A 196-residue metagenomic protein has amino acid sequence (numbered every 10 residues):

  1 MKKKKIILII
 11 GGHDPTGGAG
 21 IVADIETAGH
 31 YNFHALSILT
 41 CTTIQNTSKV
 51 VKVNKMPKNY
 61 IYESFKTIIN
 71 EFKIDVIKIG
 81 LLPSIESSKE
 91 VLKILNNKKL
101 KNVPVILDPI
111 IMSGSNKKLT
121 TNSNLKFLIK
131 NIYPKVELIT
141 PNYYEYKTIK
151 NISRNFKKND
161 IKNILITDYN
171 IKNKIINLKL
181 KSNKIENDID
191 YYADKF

Functional and structural regions predicted by a protein language model:
K2-I10, N187-K195: Short, hydrophobic/aliphatic alpha-helical segments
K2-I9, I25-L107, I111-G114: Conserved N-terminal subdomain of the carbohydrate kinase-like
I10, Y31, I68-F72, K98 (+4 more regions): Change "in soluble alpha/beta enzymes" to "in soluble alpha/beta proteins
I10-G18: Short, glycine-rich nucleotide/cofactor-binding loops
G17-I25: Short glycine/serine/threonine-rich phosphate/pyrophosphate-binding segments that cradle anionic phosphate groups
A19, M56-E63, T120, N124: Short secondary-structure boundary/capping elements
I79, I85-R154, I166-I171: Conserved beta-alpha-beta core of the PfkB/ribokinase-like small-molecule kinase fold
L138, E145-Y146, F156-D194: Conserved phosphate-donor
